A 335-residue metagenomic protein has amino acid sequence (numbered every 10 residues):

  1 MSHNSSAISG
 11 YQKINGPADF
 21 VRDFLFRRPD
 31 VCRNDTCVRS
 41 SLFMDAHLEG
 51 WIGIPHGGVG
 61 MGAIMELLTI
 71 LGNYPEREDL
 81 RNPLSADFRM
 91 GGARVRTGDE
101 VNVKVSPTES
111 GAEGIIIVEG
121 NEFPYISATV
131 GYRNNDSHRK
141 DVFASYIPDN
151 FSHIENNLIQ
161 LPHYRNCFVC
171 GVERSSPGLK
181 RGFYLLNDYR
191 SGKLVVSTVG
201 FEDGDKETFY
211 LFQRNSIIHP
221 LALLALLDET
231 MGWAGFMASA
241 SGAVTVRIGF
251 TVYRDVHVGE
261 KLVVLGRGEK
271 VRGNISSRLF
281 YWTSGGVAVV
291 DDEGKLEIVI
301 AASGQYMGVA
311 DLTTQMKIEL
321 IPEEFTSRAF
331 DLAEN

Functional and structural regions predicted by a protein language model:
M1-M44, G131-R214, I318-N335: Non-catalytic linker/capping segments at the edges of enzyme domains
H3-N4, R96, S106-N166, V256-V258 (+1 more regions): HotDog/MaoC-like acyl-thioester-processing domains
N15, R27, R33, C37-M44 (+6 more regions): Generic structural signal for short, flexible, solvent-exposed coil/loop and linker residues
V21, L25, C32, V101-N102 (+4 more regions): Intrinsically disordered, low-complexity regions of eukaryotic proteins
C32-R33, I70-S85, G91-G92, E119-F123 (+4 more regions): Intrinsically disordered, low-complexity coil segments
N34-E66, I70-Y74, G171-T245, F250: A conserved, well-ordered hydrophobic junction motif at loop->secondary-structure transitions
S41, K104, I115-I117, T198 (+1 more regions): Beta-strand residues in well-ordered beta-sheet regions across diverse protein folds
W51-P55, V59-E113, I126-T129, D228-E269 (+3 more regions): Hydrophobic beta-strand-centered segment that forms part of the acyl-chain substrate-binding groove
